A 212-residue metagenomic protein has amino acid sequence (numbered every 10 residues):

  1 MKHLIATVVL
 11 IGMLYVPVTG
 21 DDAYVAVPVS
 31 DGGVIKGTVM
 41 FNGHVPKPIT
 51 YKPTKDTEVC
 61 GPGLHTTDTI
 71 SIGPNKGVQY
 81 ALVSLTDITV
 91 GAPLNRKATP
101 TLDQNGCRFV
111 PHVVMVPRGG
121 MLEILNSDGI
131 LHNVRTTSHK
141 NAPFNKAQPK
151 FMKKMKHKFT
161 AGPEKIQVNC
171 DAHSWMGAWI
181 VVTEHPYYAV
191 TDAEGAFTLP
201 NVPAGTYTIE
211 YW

Functional and structural regions predicted by a protein language model:
M1-L4: Positively charged n-region of N-terminal signal peptides that target proteins for export
A6-L14: Hydrophobic helical h-region of N-terminal Sec-dependent signal peptides in bacterial secretory/periplasmic proteins
G20-W212: Extracytoplasmic copper-binding redox domains, predominantly the cupredoxin/blue-copper superfamily
